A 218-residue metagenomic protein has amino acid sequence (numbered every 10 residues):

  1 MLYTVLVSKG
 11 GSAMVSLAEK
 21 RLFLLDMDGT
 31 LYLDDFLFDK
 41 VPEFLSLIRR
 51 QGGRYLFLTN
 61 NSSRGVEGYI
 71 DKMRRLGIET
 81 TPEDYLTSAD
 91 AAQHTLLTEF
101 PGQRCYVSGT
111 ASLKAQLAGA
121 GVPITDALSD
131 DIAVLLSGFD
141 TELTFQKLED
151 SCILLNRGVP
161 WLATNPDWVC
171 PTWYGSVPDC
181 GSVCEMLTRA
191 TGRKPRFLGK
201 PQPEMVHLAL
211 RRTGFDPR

Functional and structural regions predicted by a protein language model:
L2-M27, L31-R218: HAD-like aspartate-dependent phosphatase fold
